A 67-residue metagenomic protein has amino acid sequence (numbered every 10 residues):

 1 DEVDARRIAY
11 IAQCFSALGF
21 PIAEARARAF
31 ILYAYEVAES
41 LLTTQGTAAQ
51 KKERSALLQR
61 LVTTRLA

Functional and structural regions predicted by a protein language model:
D1-E2, T44: Amphipathic alpha-helical segments used for helix-helix packing
E2-G19, R26-A27: Amphipathic alpha-helical packing segments from all-alpha helical-bundle domains
L18-A67: Hydrophobic/aromatic-rich alpha-helical bundle segments in the mid-to-C-terminal region
